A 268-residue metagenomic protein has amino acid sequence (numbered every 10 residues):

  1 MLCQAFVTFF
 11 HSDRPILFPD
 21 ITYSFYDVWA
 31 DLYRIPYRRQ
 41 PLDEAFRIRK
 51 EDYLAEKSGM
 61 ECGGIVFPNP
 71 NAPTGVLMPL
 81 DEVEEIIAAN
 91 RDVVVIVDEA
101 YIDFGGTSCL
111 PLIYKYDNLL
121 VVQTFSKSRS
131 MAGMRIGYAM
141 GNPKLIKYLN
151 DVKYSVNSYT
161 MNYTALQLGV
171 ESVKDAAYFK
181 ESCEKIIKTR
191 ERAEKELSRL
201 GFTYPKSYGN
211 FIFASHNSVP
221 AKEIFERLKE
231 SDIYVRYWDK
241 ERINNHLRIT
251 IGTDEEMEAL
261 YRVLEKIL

Functional and structural regions predicted by a protein language model:
M1-P15, S218: Phosphate-binding glycine-rich loop
D20, R39-E44, Q123, W238-D239: Short beta->alpha connector loops at strand-helix junctions that form conserved, small/polar/Pro-enriched
E44-D103: Active-site phosphate-binding strand-loop segment of PLP-dependent enzymes
D81, R227-S231, R236, K240-L268: PLP-dependent enzyme catalytic core of the Aspartate aminotransferase-like
N118-S198, F202-P205: PLP-dependent aminotransferase class I/II
G133, Y208, R242-N245: Short acidic/glycine-enriched loop/turn segments that link adjacent beta-strands
I187, R199-S231, L247: Conserved PLP-binding catalytic core of the aspartate aminotransferase-like
